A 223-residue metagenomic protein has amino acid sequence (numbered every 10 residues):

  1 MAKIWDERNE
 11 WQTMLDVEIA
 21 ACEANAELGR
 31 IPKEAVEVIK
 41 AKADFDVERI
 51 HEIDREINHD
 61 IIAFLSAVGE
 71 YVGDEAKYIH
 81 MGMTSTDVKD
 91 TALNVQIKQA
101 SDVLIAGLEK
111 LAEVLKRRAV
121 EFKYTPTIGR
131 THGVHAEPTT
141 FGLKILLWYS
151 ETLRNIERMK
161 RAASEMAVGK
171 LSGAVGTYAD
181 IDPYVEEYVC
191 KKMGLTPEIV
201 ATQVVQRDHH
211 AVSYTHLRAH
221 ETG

Functional and structural regions predicted by a protein language model:
M1-Y178, D182-K192, P197: A helix-coil-helix interface module used to build multimeric assemblies and to scaffold catalytic/cofactor sites
P197-V204: A structural signal for small-residue-enriched, beta-sheet-centric alpha/beta enzyme cores and oligomeric scaffold folds
R207: The DNA-recognition helices of helix-turn-helix-type DNA-binding domains
A211-S213: Acidic, proline/serine/threonine- and glycine-rich low-complexity intrinsically disordered segments
H216-G223: Single conserved hydrophobic/aromatic residue that forms the stacking wall/gate of nucleotide- or nucleobase-binding
